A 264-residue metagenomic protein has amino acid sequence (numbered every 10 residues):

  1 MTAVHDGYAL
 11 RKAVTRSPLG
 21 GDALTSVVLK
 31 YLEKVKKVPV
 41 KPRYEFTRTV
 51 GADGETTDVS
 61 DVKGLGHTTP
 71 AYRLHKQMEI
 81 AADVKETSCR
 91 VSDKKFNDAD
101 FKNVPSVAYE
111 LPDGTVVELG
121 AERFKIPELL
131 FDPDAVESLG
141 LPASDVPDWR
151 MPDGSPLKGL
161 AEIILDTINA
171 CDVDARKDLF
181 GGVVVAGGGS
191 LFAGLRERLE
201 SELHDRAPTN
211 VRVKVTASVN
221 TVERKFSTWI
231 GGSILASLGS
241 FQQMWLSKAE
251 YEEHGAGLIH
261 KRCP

Functional and structural regions predicted by a protein language model:
M1-P264: C-terminal region/appendage detector
